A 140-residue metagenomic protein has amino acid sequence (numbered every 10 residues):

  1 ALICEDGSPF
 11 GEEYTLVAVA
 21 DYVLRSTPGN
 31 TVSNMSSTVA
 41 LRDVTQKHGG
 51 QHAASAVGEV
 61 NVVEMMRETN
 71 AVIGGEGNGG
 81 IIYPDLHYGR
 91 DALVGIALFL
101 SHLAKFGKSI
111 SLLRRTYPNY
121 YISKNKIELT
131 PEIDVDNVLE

Functional and structural regions predicted by a protein language model:
A1-Y14, L41-R42: Short Gly/Thr/Asp-enriched flexible loops that form oxyanion-binding sites at enzyme active sites
E5, Y22, V44-H48: Alpha-helical structural signal in soluble globular domains
P9-S26, A56-G58: Short, acidic/small-residue loops that bind anionic groups at enzyme active sites
T27-E140: Phosphate-binding and adjacent anionic-ligand microenvironments
